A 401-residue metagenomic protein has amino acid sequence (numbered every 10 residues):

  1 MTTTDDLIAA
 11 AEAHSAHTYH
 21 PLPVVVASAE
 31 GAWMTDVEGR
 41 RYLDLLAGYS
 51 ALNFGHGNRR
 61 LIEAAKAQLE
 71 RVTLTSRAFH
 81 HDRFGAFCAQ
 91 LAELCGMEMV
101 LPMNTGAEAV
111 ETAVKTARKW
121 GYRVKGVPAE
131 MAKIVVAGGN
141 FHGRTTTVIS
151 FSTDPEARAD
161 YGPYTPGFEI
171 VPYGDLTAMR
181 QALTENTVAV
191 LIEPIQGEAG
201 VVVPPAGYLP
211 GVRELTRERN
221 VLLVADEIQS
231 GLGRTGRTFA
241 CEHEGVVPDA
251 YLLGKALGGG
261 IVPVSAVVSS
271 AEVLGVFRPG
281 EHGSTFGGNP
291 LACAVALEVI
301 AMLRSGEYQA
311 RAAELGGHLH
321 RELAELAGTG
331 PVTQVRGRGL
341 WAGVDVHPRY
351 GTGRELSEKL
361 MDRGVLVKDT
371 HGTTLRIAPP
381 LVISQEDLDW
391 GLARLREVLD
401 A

Functional and structural regions predicted by a protein language model:
M1-A401: Conserved N-terminal phosphate-binding loop of PLP-dependent enzymes in the Aspartate aminotransferase
